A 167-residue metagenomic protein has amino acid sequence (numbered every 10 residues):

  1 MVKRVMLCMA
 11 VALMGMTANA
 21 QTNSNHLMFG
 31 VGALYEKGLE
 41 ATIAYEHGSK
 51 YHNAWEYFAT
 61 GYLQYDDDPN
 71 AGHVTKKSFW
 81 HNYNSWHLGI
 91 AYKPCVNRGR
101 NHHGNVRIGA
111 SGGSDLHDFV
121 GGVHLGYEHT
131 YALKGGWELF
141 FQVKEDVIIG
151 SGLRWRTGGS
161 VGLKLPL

Functional and structural regions predicted by a protein language model:
M1-S24, L167: Cleavable N-terminal export/targeting peptides
A20-S24, K50-A54, V96-G104, H117 (+1 more regions): Short loop/turn motifs that connect adjacent beta-strands in outer-membrane beta-barrel proteins
A20-Y65, P69, K164-P166: Short glycine/proline- and aromatic-enriched beta-strand/turn motifs that initiate or cap beta-hairpins
T22-S24, W55-N84, G104-V106, G112-L116: Flexible, solvent-exposed loop segments that connect beta-strands
N23-N25, K37-A41, N82-L88, H102 (+2 more regions): Residues that define the transmembrane beta-barrel architecture of outer-membrane proteins
L27-V31, I43, W55-A59, L88-I90 (+4 more regions): Membrane-embedded beta-strand positions of outer-membrane beta-barrel proteins
A33, H47, Y92-V96, H129-Y131 (+2 more regions): Residue-level signature of outer-membrane beta-barrel architecture
R154-L167: Outer-membrane beta-barrel "beta-signal"
